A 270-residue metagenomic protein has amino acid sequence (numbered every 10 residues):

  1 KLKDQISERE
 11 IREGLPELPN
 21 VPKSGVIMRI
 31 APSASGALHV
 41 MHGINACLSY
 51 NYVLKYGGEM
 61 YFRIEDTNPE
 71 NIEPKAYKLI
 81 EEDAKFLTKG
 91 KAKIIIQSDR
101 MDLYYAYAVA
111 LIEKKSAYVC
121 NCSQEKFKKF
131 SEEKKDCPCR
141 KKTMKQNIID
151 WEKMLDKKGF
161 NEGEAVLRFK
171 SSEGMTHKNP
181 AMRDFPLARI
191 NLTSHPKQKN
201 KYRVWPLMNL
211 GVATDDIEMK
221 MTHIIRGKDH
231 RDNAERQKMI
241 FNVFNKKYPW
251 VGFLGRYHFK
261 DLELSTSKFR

Functional and structural regions predicted by a protein language model:
K1-C139, D229-T266: N-terminal Rossmann-like or analogous alpha/beta NTP/dinucleotide-binding catalytic cores that position adenine
K114-R270: Active-site cores that bind ATP or allylic diphosphates and position pyrophosphate for catalysis
